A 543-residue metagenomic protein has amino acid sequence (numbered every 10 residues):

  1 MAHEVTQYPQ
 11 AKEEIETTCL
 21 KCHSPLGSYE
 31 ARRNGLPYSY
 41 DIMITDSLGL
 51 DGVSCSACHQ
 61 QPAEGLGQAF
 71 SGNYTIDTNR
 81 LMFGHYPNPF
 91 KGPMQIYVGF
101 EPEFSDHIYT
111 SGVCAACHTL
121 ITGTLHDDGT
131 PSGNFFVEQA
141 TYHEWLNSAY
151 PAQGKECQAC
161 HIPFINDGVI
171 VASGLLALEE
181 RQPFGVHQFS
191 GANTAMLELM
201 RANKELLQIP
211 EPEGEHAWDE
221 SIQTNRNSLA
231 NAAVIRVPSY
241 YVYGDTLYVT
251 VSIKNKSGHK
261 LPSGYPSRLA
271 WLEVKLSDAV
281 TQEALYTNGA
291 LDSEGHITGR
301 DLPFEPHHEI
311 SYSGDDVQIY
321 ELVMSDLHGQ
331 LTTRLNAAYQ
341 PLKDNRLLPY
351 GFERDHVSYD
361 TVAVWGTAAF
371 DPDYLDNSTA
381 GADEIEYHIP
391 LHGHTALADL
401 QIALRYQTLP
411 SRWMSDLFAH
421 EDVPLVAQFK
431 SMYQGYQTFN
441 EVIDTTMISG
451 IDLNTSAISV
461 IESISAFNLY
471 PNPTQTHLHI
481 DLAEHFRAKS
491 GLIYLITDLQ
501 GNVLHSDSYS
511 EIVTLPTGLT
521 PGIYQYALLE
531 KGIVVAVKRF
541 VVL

Functional and structural regions predicted by a protein language model:
M1-P37: Long, well-ordered hydrophobic secondary-structure segments characteristic of membrane-embedded and membrane-proximal
M1-Q7, G35-A380, I385-H392, Q401-L453: Primarily the internal scaffold of c-type cytochrome electron-transfer domains, especially repeated/multiheme c-type
L261, A284-L285, L397, L478 (+2 more regions): Short acidic/proline- and small/hydrophobic-mixed sequence motifs that coincide with surface turns and coil-to-beta
W271, L397-Q401, I523-Q525: Short, conserved beta-strand segments of beta-strand-rich sandwich/propeller modules, principally
P390-T395, P516-G518: Short, surface-exposed loop/turn segments at beta-strand-coil junctions that are enriched for proline with nearby
G450-S463: Low-complexity, Pro/Thr/Ser/Gly/Ala-rich linker/spacer regions in secreted, extracellular modular proteins
I461-Y470, T474-L543: C-terminal outer-membrane/trafficking sorting elements
